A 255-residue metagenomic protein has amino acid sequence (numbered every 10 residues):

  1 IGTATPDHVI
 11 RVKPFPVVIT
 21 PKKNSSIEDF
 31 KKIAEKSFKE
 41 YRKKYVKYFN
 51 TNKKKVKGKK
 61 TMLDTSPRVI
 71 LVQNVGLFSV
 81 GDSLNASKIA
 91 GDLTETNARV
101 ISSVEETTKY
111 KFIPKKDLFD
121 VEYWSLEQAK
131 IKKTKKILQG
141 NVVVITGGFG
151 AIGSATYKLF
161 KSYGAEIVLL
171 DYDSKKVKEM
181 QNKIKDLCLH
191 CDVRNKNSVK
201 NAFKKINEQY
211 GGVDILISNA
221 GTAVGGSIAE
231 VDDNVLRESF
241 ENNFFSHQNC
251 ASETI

Functional and structural regions predicted by a protein language model:
I1-I137: Domain-length cofactor-binding catalytic modules of enzymes
F149-G150: Conserved glycine-rich cofactor-binding loop
A165-E179: Conserved glycine-rich Rossmann-like NAD(P)H-binding loop of the short-chain dehydrogenase/reductase
C191-N201, D233: The beta1-alpha1 cofactor-binding region of Rossmann-like NAD(H)/NADP(H)-dependent oxidoreductases
K205-L216, V224: A glycine-rich helix->loop->beta "capping" turn within Rossmann-like NAD(P)(H)-dependent oxidoreductase domains
S227-I228, D232-F240: Substrate-binding pocket helix/loop in short-chain dehydrogenase/reductase
A251-S252: A short, exposed helix-loop element centered on a Lys and neighboring polar residues
